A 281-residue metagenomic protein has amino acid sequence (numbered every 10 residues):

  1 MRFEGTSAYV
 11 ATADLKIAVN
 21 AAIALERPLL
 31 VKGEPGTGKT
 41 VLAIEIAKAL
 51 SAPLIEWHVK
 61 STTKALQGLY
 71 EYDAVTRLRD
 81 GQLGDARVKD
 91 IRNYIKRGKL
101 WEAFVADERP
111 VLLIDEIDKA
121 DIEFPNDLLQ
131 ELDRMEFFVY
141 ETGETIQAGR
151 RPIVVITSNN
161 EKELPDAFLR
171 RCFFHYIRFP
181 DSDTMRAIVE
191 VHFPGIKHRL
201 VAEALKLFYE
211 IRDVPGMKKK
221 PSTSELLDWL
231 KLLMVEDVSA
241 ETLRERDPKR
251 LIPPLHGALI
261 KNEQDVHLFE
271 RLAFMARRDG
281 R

Functional and structural regions predicted by a protein language model:
M1-R281: C-terminal regulatory/interaction module of P-loop NTP-utilizing enzymes
